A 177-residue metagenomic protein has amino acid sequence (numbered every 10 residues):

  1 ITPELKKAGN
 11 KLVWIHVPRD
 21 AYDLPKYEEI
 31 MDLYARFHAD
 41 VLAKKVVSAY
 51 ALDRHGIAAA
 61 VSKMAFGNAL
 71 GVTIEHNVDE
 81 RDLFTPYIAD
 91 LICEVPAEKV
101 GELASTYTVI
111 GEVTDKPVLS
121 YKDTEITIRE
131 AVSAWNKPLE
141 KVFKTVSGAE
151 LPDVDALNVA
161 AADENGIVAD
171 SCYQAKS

Functional and structural regions predicted by a protein language model:
I1-Y87, A97-S177: Intein/HINT protein-splicing elements and their conserved insertion hotspots or analogous self-processing inserts
I92-P96: Short hydrophobic/aromatic beta-strand micro-patches that form the beta-sheet surface supporting nucleotide- or nucleic
